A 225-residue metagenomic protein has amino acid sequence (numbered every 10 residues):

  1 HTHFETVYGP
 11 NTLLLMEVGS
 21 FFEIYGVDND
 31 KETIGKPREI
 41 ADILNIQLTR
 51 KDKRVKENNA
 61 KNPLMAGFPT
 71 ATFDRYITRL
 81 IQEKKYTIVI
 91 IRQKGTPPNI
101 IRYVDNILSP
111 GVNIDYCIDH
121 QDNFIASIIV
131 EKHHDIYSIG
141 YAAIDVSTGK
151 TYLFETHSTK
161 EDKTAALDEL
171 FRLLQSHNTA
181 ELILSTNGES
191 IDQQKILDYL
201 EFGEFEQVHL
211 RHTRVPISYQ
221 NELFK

Functional and structural regions predicted by a protein language model:
H1-K225: Basic, polar low-complexity surface loops/patches
